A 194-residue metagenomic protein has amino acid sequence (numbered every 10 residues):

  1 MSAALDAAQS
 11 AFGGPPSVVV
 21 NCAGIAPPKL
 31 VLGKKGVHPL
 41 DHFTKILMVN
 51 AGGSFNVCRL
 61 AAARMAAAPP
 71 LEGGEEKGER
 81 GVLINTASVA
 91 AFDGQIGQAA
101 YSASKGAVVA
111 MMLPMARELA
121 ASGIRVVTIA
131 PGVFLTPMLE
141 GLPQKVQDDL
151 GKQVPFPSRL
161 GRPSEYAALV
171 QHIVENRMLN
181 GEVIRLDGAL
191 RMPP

Functional and structural regions predicted by a protein language model:
A26-T44, A63, A67-K77, G97-A100 (+2 more regions): Conserved mid-core segment of classical short-chain dehydrogenase/reductases
M48, K145-E165: Catalytic Tyr-x(3-8)-Lys segment
C58, S104: Active-site helix of classical SDR
A63, A116-E118: Alpha-helical segment proximal to the catalytic Tyr-Lys
S88: Residue(s) in the substrate-gating loop at a strand-loop-helix junction that position the organic substrate next
A120, R125, L179-E182: Short, small/polar-rich loop/turn modules that mediate ligand/substrate recognition or access, typified
R162-L186, R191: C-terminal substrate-recognition "lid" of short-chain dehydrogenase/reductases
